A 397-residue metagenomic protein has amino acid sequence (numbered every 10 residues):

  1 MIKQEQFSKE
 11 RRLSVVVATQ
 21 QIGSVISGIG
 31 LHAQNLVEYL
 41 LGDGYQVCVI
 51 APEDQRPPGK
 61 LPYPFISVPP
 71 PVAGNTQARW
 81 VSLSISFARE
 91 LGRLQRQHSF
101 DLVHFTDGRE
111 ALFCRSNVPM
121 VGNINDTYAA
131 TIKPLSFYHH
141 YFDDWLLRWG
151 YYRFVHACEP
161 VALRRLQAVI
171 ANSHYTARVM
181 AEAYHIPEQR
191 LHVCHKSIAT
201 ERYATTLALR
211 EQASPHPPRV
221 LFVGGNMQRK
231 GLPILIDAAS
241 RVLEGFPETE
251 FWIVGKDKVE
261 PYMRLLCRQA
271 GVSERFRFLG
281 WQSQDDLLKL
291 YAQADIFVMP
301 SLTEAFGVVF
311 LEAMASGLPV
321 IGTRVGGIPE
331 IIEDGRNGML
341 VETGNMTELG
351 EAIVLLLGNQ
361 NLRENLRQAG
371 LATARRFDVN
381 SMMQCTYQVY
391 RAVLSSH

Functional and structural regions predicted by a protein language model:
L31, N35, P218, F222-R241 (+4 more regions): A conserved mid-protein helix/loop that constitutes part of the nucleotide-sugar donor-binding site
N117, V121-P160: Acceptor-binding helix/loop patch of EC 2.4 sugar-transfer enzymes, predominantly nucleotide-sugar-dependent
Y175, S197: Carbohydrate-associated surface elements
R264-Q282: Nucleotide-activated donor-binding/catalytic signature segment of Leloir-type glycosyltransferases, i.e., the conserved
W281-Q282, K289-A294: Short alpha-helical donor nucleotide-sugar binding micro-motif in glycosyltransferases
L302: Aromatic "clamp/platform" in nucleotide-sugar-dependent glycosyltransferases that forms part of the donor/acceptor
P319-G322, I332: Short hydrophobic beta-strand element within catalytic cores of glycosyltransferases and related nucleotide-activated
D334-G335, M339-M346, L355-N361: Conserved acidic donor-binding segment of nucleotide-sugar-dependent glycosyltransferases
